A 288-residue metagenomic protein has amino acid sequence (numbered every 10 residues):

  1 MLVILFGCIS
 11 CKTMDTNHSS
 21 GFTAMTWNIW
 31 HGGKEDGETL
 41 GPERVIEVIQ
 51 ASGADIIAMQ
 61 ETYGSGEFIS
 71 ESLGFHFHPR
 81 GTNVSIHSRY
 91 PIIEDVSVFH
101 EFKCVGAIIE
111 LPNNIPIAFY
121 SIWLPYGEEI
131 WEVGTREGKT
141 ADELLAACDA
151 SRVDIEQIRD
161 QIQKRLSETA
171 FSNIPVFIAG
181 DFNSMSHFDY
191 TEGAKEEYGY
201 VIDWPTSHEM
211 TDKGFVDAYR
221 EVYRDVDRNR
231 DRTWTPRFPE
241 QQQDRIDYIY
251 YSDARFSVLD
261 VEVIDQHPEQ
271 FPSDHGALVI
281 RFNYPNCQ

Functional and structural regions predicted by a protein language model:
M1-G7: Bacterial N-terminal signal peptides
K12-E47, R89-Q288: Active-site regions of metal-assisted phosphoester/phosphodiester hydrolases, unifying DNase/endonuclease modules
V45-A58: Proline-aspartate-enriched helix->loop->beta-strand connector
M59, R80, R220: Short beta-strand and adjacent tight-turn residues that come in two discontinuous sequence segments and form the edges
Y63-E67, V84, D181-M185: Acidic helix-start/capping segments at beta-turn-to-alpha-helix junctions
E67-S72, H87: Short loop/helix-cap segments at secondary-structure boundaries that form the rim of catalytic
S72-F75, K213-G214: Short, structured coil segments at secondary-structure junctions
F75-T82, V96: Short hydrophobic/aromatic-enriched beta-strand-loop microsegments
